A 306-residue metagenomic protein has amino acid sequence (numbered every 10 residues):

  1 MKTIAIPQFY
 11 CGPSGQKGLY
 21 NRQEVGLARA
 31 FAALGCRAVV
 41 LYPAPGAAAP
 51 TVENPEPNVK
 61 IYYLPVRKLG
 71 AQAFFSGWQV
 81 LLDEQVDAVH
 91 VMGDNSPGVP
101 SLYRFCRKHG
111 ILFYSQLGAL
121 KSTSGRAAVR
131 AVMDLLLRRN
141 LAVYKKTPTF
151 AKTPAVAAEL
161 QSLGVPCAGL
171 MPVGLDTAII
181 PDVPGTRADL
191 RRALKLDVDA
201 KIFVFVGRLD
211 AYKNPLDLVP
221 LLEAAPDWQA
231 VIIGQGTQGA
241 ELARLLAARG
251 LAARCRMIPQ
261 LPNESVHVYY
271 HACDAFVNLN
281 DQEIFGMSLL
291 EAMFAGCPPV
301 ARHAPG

Functional and structural regions predicted by a protein language model:
M1-A47, E53, P57, E223: N-terminal subdomain of nucleotide-sugar transferases
A5, D197-K213, V219-E223: Conserved donor-binding/catalytic core segment of Leloir-type glycosyltransferases
C11-P13, P97, I111-A131: A short, histidine- and acid-enriched strand-loop-helix "catalytic/donor-clamping" loop that lines the nucleotide-sugar
R130, L137-T186: Donor nucleotide-sugar binding/catalytic pocket of nucleotide-sugar-dependent glycosyltransferases
A243-L261: Nucleotide-activated donor-binding/catalytic signature segment of Leloir-type glycosyltransferases, i.e., the conserved
Q260-L261, V268-C273: Short alpha-helical donor nucleotide-sugar binding micro-motif in glycosyltransferases
D281: Aromatic "clamp/platform" in nucleotide-sugar-dependent glycosyltransferases that forms part of the donor/acceptor
P298-A301: Short hydrophobic beta-strand element within catalytic cores of glycosyltransferases and related nucleotide-activated
